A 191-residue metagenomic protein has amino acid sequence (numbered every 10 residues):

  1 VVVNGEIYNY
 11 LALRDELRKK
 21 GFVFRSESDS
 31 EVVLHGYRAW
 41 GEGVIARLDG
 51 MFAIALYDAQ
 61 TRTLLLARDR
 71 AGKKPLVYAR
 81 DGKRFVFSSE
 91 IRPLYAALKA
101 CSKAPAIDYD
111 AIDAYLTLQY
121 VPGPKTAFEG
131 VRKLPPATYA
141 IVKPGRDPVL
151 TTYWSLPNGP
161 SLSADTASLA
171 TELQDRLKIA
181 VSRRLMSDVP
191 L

Functional and structural regions predicted by a protein language model:
V1-L191: Cysteine-centered catalytic environments shared across enzyme families
